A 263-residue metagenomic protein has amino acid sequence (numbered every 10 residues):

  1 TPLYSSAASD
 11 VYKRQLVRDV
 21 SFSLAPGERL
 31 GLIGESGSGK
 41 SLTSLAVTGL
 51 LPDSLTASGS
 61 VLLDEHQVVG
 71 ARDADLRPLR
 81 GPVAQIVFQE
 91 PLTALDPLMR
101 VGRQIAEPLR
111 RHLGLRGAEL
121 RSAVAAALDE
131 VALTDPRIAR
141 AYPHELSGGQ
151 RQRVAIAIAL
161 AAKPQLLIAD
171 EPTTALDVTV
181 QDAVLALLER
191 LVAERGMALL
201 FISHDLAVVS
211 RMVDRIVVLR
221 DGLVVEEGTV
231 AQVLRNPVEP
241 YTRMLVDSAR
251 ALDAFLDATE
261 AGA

Functional and structural regions predicted by a protein language model:
T1-A8, Y12: Single conserved hydrophobic/aromatic residue that forms the stacking wall/gate of nucleotide- or nucleobase-binding
P52, V68-Q85, R103, R111 (+1 more regions): ABC ATPase NBD coupling module
Y142-L146, Q150: Conserved ABC ATPase signature
A161-Q165: A short, proline-enriched helix->beta-strand linker immediately N-terminal to the Walker B motif in ABC-type P-loop
V209-R211: A short, surface-exposed alpha-helical micro-motif characterized by mixed small hydrophobic and charged/polar residues
E227-G228: ABC ATPase "signature
